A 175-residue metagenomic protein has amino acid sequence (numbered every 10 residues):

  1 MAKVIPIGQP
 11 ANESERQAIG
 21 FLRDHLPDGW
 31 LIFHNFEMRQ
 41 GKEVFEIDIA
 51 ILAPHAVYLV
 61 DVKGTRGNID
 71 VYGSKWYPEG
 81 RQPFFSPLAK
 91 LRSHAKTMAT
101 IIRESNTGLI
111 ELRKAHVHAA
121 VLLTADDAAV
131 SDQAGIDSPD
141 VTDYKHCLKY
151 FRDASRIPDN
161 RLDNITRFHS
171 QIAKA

Functional and structural regions predicted by a protein language model:
M1-E46, I51-V57, R66, V71-A175: Surface-exposed interaction regions that form or flank ligand-binding interfaces
